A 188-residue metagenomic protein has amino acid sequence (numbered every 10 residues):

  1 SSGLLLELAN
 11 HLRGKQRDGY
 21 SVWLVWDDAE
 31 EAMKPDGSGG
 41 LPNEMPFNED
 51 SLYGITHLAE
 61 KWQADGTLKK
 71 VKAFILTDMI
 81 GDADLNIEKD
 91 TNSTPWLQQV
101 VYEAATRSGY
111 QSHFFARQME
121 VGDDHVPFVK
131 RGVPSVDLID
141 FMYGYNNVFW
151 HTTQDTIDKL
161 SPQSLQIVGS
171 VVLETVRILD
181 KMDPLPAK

Functional and structural regions predicted by a protein language model:
S1-S2, L6, L165, G169: Short alpha-helical patches at coil-to-helix transitions and adjacent helical residues in well-structured domains
S2-Q99, E120: Acidic/histidine-rich catalytic neighborhood of metal-dependent amide-processing enzymes
A73, I80-K188: Active-site-adjacent substrate-binding region of metalloamidase/peptidase-like peptide-processing proteins
